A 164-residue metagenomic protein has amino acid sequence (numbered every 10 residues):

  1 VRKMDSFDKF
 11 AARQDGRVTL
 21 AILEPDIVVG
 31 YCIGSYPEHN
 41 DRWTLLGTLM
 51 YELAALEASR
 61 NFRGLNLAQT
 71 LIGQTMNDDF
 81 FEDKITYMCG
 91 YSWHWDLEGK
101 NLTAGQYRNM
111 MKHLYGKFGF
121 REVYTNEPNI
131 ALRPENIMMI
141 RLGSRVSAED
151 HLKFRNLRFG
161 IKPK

Functional and structural regions predicted by a protein language model:
R2-Y51, L56: A conserved beta-strand-loop-helix scaffold within acyl/acetyltransferase catalytic domains
K3-M4, Q69-M76, A104-H113: Well-ordered, non-membrane alpha-helical segments in soluble/globular domains
A11, T75-D79, M111, Y115-G119: Hydrophobic, Leu/Ile/Phe/Ala-enriched alpha-helical segments that form helix-helix packing faces
G16, F81-I85: Short, high-confidence coil segments that cap the C-terminus of an alpha-helix and link into the following beta-strand
D41-W43, F62, L97-K100: A generic structural signal for short coil/turn motifs at secondary-structure boundaries
L56-N61, Y91-W93: Short strand-loop junctions, especially beta-strand C-caps/beta-turns that link beta-sheets to coils or alpha-helices
A58, G64-F80: Conserved acetyl-CoA-binding loop-helix of GNAT-fold acetyltransferases
K84-K164: Terminal substrate-recognition subdomain of acyl/acetyltransferases
